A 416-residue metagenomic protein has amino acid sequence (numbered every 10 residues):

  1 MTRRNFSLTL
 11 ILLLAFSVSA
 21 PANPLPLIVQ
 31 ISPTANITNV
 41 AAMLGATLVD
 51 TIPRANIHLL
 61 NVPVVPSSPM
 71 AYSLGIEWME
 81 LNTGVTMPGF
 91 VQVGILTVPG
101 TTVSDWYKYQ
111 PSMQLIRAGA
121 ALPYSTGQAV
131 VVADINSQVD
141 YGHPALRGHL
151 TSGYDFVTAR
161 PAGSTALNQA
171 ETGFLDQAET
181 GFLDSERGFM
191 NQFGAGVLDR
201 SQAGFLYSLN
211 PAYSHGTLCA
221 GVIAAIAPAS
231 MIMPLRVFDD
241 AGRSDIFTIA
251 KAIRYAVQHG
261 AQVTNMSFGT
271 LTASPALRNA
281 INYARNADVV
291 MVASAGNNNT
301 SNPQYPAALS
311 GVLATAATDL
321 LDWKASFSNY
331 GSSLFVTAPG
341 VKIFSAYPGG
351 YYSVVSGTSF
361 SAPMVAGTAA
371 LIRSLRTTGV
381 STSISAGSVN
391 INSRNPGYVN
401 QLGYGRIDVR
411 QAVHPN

Functional and structural regions predicted by a protein language model:
T9-S17: Bacterial N-terminal signal peptides
P21-I95, A120-P123, A261-V263: Inhibitory N-terminal propeptides of secreted protease zymogens
S73-V131, V139-R147, R160-P161, T165-Q202 (+3 more regions): Protease zymogen maturation seam
I135-A145, A178, S185-F193, A203-M231 (+4 more regions): Flexible, small-residue-rich helix->loop connector segments that border functional cores
N136, G296, G357: Active-site glycine-centered loops adjacent to acidic/histidine catalytic or metal-binding residues that shape
G163-S164, N168, E186-S201, N210 (+2 more regions): Catalytic-core environment of secreted peptidases
C219, I249, I253, Q258-P348 (+1 more regions): Catalytic-core segments of hydrolase enzymes
V222-I223, M233-D239, R254, Q262-V263 (+2 more regions): Hydrolase catalytic cores
